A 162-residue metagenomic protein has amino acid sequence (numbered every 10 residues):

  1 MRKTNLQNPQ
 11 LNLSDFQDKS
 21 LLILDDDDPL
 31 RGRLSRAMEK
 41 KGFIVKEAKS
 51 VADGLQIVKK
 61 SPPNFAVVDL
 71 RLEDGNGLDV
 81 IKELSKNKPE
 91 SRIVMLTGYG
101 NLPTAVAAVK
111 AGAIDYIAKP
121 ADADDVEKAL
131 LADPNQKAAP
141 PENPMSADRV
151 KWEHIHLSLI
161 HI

Functional and structural regions predicted by a protein language model:
R31, E73, T97, N101: The feature encodes the CheY-like receiver
G42-K49, I57: Short hydrophobic/Thr-rich beta-strand motif most characteristic of the beta2 strand and flanking loop of CheY-like
S50, N76-D79: Acidic catalytic/metal-coordinating carboxylates
Q56, R71, L78-P89: Short amphipathic alpha-helix used as the core "switch/output" element in two-component signaling
S61-V67, L72: Active-site beta3 strand of CheY-like receiver
N101-P103, P120-L130: C-terminal output helix
I160-I162: Conserved small/polar residues in nucleotide/adenosyl-binding loops
